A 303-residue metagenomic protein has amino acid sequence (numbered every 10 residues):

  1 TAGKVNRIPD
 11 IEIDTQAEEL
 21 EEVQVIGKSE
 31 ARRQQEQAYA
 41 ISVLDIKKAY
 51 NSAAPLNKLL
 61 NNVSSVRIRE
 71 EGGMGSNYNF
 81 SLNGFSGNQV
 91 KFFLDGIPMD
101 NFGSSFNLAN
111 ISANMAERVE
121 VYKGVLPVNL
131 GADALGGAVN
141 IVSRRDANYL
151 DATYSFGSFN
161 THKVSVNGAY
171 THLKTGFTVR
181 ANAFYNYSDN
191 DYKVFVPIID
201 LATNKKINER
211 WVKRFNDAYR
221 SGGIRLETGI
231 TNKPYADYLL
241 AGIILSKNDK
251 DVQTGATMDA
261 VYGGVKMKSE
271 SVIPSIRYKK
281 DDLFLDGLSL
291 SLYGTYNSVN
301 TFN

Functional and structural regions predicted by a protein language model:
G3-Y50: Short, acidic, small-residue-rich periplasmic hinge/interaction motif at the N-terminus of Gram-negative outer-membrane
Y39-L56, F80-G84, S155-F156: Short, polar/charged loop or turn motifs at beta-strand boundaries
N57-P98: Extracytoplasmic beta-strand/coil segments of soluble accessory domains associated with Gram-negative outer-membrane
Y78, G137, N148, H162-V166 (+2 more regions): Hydrophobic, lipid-facing positions within transmembrane beta-strands of outer-membrane proteins
I97-K123: Short acidic/polar hinge/loop motifs at secondary-structure boundaries that mediate gating or recognition
A113-D151: A beta-strand signature from Gram-negative outer-membrane beta-barrel systems, especially the internal plug domain
S155, K174-M258: Periplasmic-side early beta-strands and strand-to-turn transitions of outer-membrane beta-barrels
L226-N248, S269-N303: Face-selective signature of the C-terminal outer-membrane beta-barrel domain
